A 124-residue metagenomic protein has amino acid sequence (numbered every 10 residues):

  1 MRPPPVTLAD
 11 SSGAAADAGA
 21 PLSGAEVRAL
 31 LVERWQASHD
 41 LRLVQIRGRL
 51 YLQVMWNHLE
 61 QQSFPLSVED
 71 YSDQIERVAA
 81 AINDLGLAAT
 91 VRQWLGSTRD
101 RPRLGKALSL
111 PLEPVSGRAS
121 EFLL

Functional and structural regions predicted by a protein language model:
M1-L124: N-terminal plastid-targeting presequences
